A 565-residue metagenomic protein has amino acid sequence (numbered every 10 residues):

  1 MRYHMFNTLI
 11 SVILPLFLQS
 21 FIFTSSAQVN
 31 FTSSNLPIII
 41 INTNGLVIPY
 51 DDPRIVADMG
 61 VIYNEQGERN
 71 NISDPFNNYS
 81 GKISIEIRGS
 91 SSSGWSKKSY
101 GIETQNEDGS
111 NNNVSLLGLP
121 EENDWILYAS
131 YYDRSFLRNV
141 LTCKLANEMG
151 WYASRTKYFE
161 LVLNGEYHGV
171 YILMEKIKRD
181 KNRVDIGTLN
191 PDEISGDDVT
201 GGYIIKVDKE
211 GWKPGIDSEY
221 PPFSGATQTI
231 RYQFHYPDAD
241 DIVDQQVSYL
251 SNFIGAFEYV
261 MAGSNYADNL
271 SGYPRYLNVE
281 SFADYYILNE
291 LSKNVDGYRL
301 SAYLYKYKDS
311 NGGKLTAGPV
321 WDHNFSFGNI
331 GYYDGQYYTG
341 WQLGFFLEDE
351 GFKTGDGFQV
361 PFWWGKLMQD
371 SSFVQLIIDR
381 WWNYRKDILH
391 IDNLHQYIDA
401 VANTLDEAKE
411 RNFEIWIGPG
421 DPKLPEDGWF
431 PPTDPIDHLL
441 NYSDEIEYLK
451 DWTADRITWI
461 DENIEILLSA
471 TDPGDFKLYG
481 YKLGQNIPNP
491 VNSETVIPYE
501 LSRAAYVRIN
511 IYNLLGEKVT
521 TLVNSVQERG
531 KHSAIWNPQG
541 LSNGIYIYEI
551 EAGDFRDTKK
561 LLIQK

Functional and structural regions predicted by a protein language model:
S11-F21: Bacterial N-terminal signal peptides
Q28-E68: N-terminal module-boundary/linker segments of secreted carbohydrate-active enzymes
L36-P37, V47-P49, I55, S91 (+4 more regions): Middle-to-C-terminal accessory/interaction subdomains
A57, K98-Y100, K157, A505-R508: Short beta-strand/loop motifs in extracellular/secreted proteins, especially within beta-sandwich accessory domains
P75-A129: Conserved oxyanion/phosphate-binding beta-strand-loop segments in alpha/beta enzyme cores
E103-G109, G118-A129, Y152, E166-I287 (+1 more regions): Internal "kinase-insert"/substrate-recognition segments embedded within catalytic cores of ATP-dependent enzymes
M149-E160, N294: Short, well-structured beta-strand/strand-turn elements
D475-I487, V491-K565: C-terminal outer-membrane/trafficking sorting elements
